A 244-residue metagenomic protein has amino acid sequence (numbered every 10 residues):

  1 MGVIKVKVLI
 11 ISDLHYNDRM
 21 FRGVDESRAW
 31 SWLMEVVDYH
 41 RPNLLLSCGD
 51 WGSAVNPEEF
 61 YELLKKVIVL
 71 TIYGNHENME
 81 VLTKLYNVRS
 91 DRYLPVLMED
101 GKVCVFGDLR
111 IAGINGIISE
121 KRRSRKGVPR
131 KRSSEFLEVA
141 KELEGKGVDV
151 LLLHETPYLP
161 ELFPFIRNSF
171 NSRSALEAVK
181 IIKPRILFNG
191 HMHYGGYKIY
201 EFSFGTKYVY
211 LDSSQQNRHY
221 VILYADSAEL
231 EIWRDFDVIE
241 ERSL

Functional and structural regions predicted by a protein language model:
M1-F60, L143-G147, L152: N-terminal active-site segment of His-dependent metallophosphoesterases
V6, V67, L109, R185 (+2 more regions): A structural micro-motif
I10-D13, L45-D50, V69-N78, M98-E99 (+3 more regions): Active-site neighborhood of phospho(di)ester-bond hydrolases with catalytic His/Asp-centered motifs
L14-Y16, T71-F170: Conserved catalytic scaffold of divalent metal-dependent phosphoesterases
H15-F21, W51-E58, N75-T83, C104 (+4 more regions): Active-site environment of divalent metal-dependent phosphoester hydrolases
G23, C104-G107, A178, G195-L244: Binuclear metal-dependent phosphoesterase catalytic core
N56-L63, K84-L85, S174-A178: A short acidic, amphipathic alpha-helical/loop segment
Y61-K66, V179-I182, E201-S203: Short, conserved loop/helix-junction motifs that constitute active-site signature segments in enzyme catalytic cores
